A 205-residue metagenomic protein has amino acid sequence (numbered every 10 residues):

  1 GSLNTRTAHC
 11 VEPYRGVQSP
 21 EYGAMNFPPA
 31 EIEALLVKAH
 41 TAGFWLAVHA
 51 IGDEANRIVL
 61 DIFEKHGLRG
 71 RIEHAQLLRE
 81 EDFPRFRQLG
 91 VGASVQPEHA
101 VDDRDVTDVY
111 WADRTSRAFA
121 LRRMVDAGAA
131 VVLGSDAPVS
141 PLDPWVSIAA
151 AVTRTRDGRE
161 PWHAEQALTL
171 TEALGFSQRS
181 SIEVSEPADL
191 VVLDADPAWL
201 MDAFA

Functional and structural regions predicted by a protein language model:
G1, H49, I72, F86 (+5 more regions): Divalent metal-coordination and catalytic microenvironments
S2, I51-D53, L77-R79, E98-A100 (+3 more regions): Short, glycine-/Ser/Thr-/acidic-enriched flexible segments
T5-R15, S147-A150, R154: Short, flexible, mixed-charge acidic loops at enzyme active sites
T5-T7, G16-A118, D126, V132: Active-site core of metal-dependent hydrolases
E54-G67, W145-G158, V191-D194: Short, electropositive alpha-helical surface patch
N56, V131-G134, L174-S177: C-terminal substrate/ligand-recognition segments
V101, V106-V131, D136-P138, L142 (+3 more regions): Integrase module of LTR retroelements
D143, T153-A205: C-terminal cap of metal-dependent C-N hydrolases
